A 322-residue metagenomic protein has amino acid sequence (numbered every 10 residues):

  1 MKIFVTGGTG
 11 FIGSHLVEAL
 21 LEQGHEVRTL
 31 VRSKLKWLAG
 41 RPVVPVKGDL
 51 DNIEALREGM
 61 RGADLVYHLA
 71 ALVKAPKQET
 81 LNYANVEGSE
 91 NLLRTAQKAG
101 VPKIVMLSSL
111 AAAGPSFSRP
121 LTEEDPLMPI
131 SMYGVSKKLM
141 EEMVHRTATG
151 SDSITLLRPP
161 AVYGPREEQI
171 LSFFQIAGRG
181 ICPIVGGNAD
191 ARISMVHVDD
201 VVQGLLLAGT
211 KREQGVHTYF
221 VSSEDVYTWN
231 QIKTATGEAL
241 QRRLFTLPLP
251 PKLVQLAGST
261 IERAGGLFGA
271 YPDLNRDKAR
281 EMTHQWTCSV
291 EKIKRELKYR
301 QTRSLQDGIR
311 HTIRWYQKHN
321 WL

Functional and structural regions predicted by a protein language model:
I3-Q23: N-terminal Rossmann NAD(P)H-binding glycine-rich loop of SDR-like oxidoreductase domains
A39, K47-E87, T95, L110-P115: NAD(P)H-binding glycine-rich loop region in Rossmannoid oxidoreductase-like domains and their noncatalytic homologs
E87-Y133, T155: Conserved Rossmann-fold NAD(P)-dependent oxidoreductase catalytic core, especially the SDR/UDP-sugar
G114, D152-L171: Flexible, glycine-rich beta-alpha linker
I130-T155: Active-site Tyr-X1-5-Lys
L139, E167-S172, G187-G209, V216-F220: Substrate-positioning beta->alpha
L207-D273, V290, R310-H311: Mid/C-terminal beta-alpha module of Rossmann-like enzyme folds, strongest in SDR-family dehydrogenases/epimerases
E291-R295, S304-L322: Amphipathic terminal alpha-helices
